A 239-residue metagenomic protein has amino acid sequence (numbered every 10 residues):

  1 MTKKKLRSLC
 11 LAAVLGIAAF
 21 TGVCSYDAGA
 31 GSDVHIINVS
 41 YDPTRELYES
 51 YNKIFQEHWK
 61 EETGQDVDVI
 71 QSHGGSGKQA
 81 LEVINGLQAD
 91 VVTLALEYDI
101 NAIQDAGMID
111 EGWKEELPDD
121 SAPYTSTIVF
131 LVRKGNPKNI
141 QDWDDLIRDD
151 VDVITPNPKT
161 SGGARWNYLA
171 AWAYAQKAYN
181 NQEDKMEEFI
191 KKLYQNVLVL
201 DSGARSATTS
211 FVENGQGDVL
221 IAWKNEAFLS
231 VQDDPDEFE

Functional and structural regions predicted by a protein language model:
M1-H35, E57: Short, low-complexity disordered leader/linker segments with a strong preference for bacterial N-terminal type II
S25-A106, E116-L117, W223: Early extracytoplasmic/lumenal segment of secretory-pathway proteins
V34-N38, E82-V83, V153-S161, Y194-L198: Second-shell loop/turn segments in exported
P43-L47, Y51, Q79, Q88 (+6 more regions): Stable alpha-helical elements in mature extracytoplasmic
Q65-V67, Q88-A89, D149-V153, G215-D218 (+1 more regions): Loop/turn elements at helix/coil->beta-strand transitions in domains of secreted/extracellular proteins
I70-S72, I154, L200: General small-molecule cofactor/ligand-binding pocket signal
Q104-K177: A conserved helix-loop-strand patch within extracytoplasmic ligand-binding domains of the periplasmic binding
Y179-E239: Ligand-binding pocket segment of bilobal, Venus flytrap-like solute-binding proteins
